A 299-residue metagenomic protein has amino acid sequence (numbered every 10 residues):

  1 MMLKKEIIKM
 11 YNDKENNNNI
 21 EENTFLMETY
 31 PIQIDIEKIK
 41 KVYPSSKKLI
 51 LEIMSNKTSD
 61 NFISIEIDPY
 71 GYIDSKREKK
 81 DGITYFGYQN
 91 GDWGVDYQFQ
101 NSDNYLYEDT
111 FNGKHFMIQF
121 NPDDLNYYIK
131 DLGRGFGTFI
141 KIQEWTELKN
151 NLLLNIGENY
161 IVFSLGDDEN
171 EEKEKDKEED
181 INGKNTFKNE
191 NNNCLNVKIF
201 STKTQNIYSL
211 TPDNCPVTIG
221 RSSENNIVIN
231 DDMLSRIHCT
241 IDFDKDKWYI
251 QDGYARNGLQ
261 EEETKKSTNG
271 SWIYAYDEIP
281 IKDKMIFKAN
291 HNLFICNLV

Functional and structural regions predicted by a protein language model:
M2-D109, D123-D124, T146-N230, I295-V299: Intrinsically disordered, low-complexity acidic Ser/Thr-rich regulatory segments
I73-N150, I156, T211-N290: Forkhead-associated
